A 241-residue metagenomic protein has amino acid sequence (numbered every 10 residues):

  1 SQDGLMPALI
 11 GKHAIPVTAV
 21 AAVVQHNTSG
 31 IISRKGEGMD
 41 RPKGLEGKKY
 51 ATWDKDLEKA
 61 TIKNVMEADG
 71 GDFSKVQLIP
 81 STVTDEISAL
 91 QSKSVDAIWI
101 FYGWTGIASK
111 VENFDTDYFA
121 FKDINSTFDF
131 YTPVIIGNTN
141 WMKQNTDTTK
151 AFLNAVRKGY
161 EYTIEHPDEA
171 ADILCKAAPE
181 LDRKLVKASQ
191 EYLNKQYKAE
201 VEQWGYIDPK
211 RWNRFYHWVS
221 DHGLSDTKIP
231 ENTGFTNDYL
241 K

Functional and structural regions predicted by a protein language model:
S1-T82, I87-S92, D96-G103, F119 (+1 more regions): Short, glycine-/small- and polar/acidic-enriched structural segments that line small-molecule recognition paths
D3-G4, D85-A89, K93-P179: Pocket-lining segment of extracytoplasmic ligand-binding domains
E67, K110, K176, S220-D221 (+1 more regions): Short polybasic/polar patches that bind polyanions
F73-Q77, A178-E191, S225-T233: Short, surface-exposed acidic
N138, D208, T236-N237: Residue-level signal for threonine
K143-D221: Secondary-structure end/capping motifs
W212-K241: Conserved C-terminal helix/tail region of periplasmic/extracytoplasmic solute-binding proteins
